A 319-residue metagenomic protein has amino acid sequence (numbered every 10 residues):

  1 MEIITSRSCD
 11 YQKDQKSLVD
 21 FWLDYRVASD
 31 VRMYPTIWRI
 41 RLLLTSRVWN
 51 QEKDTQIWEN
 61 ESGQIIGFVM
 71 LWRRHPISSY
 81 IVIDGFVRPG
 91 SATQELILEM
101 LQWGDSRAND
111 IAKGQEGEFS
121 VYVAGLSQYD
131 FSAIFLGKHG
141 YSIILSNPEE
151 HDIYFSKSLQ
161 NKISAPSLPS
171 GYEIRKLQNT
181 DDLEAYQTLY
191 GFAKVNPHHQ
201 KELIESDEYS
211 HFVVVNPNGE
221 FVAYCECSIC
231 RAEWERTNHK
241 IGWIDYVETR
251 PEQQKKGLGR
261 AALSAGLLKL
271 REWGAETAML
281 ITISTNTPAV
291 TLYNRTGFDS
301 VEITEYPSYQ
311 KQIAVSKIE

Functional and structural regions predicted by a protein language model:
M1-K13, V19, D24, S142-I143 (+2 more regions): Conserved N-terminal entry element of GNAT/NAT acetyltransferase domains
R7, L23-I111, V222-K240: Conserved donor-binding loop and adjoining core beta-sheet/short helix segment in diverse acyl/aminoacyl transferases
R32-L42, N50, Q56-N60, V123 (+8 more regions): Catalytic cores of nucleotide-enabled group-transfer and carboxylate-activating enzymes in metabolic and assembly-line
R73-V82, F86-S170, P307-K311: Acyl-donor-binding surface of acyltransferase catalytic domains
T93-N109, Y246-T249, K255-E272, T291-R295: Conserved acetyl-CoA-binding loop-helix of GNAT-fold acetyltransferases
V121-A124, I244, A278-T282: Conserved hydrophobic beta-strand within the GNAT/NAT acetyltransferase core sheet that lines the active-site cleft
I134-I163, S264-A265, A275-E319: Active-site/acyl-donor-binding loops of N-acyltransferases
N161-G242: Flexible, substrate/cofactor-facing loop regions flanked by secondary structure within enzyme catalytic domains
